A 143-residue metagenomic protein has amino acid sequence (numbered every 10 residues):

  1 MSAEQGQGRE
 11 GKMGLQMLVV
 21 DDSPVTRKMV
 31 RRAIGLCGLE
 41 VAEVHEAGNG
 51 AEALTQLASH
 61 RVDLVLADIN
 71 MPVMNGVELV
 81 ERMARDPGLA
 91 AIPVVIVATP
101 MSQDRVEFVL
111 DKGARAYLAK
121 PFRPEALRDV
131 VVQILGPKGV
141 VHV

Functional and structural regions predicted by a protein language model:
D22, K120: A Lys-centered signature of the CheY-like receiver
P24-H45: Two-component/phosphorelay signaling modules centered on CheY-like receiver
E46-L64: Acidic, metal-coordinating helix/loop segments flanking the phosphotransfer/catalytic sites of two-component signaling
D68, A98: Active-site residues of response regulator receiver
M71: Receiver (REC) domain active-site loop signature in two-component systems and cognate sites in sensor histidine kinases
F122-V132: C-terminal output helix
